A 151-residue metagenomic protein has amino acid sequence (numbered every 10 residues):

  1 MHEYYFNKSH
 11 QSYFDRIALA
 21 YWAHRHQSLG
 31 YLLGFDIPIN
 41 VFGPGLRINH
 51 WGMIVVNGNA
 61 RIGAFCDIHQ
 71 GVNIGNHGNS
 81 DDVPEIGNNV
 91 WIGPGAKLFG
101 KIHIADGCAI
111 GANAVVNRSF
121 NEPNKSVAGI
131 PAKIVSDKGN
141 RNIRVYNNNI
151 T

Functional and structural regions predicted by a protein language model:
M1-L33, K138-T151: Terminal amphipathic alpha-helical/low-complexity segments used for targeting or macromolecular assembly
H2, F6, G71, A132: Residue-level marker of positions within ordered structural domains that often coincide with functionally constrained
S9-S12, S28, S80, S119 (+2 more regions): Generic serine detector
G34-P38: Short, conserved beta-strand edge motifs with alternating hydrophobic and charged residues
I39, P44-G45, N49-G58, G63-A64 (+10 more regions): Left-handed beta-helix
I68, A112, V116, I134-S136 (+2 more regions): Alpha-helix boundary/capping detector
P123-V145: Conserved beta-strand-loop-alpha-helix hinge in the C-terminal portion of ABC ATPase nucleotide-binding domains
